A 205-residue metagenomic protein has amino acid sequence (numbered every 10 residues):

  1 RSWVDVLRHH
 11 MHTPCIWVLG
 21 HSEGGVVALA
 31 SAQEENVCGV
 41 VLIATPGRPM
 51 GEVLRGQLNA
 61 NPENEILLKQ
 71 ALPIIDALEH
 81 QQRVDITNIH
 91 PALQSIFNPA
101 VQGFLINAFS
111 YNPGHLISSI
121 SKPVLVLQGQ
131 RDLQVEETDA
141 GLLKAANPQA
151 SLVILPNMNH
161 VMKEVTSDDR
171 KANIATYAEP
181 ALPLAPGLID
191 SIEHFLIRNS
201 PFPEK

Functional and structural regions predicted by a protein language model:
R1-H10: Alpha/beta-hydrolase active-site loop
M11-S22: Alpha/beta-hydrolase fold nucleophile elbow
G20-A30: Glycine-rich nucleophile elbow surrounding the catalytic serine of serine-hydrolase chemistry
V41-G114: Accessory cap/linker subdomain of secreted extracellular hydrolases
I120, V126-Q128: Short beta-strand/loop motif that positions the catalytic acidic residue of the alpha/beta-hydrolase fold
L133-D139: Conserved alpha/beta-hydrolase "acid-adjacent" motif
L155-V161: Histidine-bearing beta->alpha loop at or near hydrolase active sites
V161, S167-K205: Catalytic active-site module of serine/aspartate enzymes centered on a nucleophile-bearing elbow/loop
